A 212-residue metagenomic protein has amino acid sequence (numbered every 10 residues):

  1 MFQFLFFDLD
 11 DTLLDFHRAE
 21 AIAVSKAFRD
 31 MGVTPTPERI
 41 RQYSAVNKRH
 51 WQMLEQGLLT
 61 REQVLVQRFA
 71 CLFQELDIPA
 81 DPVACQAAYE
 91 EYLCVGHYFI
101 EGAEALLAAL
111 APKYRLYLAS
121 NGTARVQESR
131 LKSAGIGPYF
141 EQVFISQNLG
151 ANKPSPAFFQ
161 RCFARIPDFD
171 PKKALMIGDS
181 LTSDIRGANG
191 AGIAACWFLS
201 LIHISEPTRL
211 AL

Functional and structural regions predicted by a protein language model:
F2-E101: N-terminal helical cap/lid subdomain that shapes the substrate entry/recognition surface in HAD-like hydrolases
D81, P138-Q142, D170-A174: Short acidic capping loops at alpha-helix termini that bridge into adjacent secondary structure
A84-A87, Y92-G96, A103-A134, F140-S146 (+1 more regions): Substrate-recognition element of Asp-dependent hydrolases with the DxDx(T/V) motif
N152-I185: Conserved Lys-Pro-Asp/Glu-containing loop-to-beta segment of HAD-superfamily phosphomonoesterases, centered on
I202-L212: Single conserved hydrophobic/aromatic residue that forms the stacking wall/gate of nucleotide- or nucleobase-binding
